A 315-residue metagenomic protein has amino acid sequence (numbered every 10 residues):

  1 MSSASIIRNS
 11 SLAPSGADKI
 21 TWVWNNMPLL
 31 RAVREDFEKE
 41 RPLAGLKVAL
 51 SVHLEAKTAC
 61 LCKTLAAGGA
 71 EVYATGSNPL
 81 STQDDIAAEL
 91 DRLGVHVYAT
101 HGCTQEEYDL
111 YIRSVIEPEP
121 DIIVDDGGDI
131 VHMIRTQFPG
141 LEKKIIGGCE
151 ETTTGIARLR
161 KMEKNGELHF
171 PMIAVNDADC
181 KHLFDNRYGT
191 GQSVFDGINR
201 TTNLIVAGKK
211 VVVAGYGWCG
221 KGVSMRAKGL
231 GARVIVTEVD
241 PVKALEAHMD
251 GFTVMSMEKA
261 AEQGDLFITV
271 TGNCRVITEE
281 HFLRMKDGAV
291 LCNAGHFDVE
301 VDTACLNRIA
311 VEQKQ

Functional and structural regions predicted by a protein language model:
S2-L43, A74-K209: Glycine/serine-rich phosphate-binding loop and adjoining beta1-alpha1 elements at the start of nucleotide-handling
L50-T58, N78-T82, G128-I130, W218-C219: Gly/Ser/Thr-rich loops at beta-strand to alpha-helix junctions that form or flank small-molecule/cofactor-binding
S51, D126, I268-T271, A294: Short, well-ordered coil/turn residues at beta-beta hairpins and beta-strand->alpha-helix junctions within
V52-A70, D185, G189-Q263, T269-C274: Glycine-rich phosphate/diphosphate-binding loop of Rossmann-like nucleotide-binding domains
G69-A70, V95, L141-K144, G231-A232 (+1 more regions): A short helix->loop->beta-strand "cap" motif at the edges of active sites that frequently abuts
G76, I122-D126, F138-T154, L283-Q315: ADP-ribose/adenylate-binding Rossmann-like module
I116-E117, V206, A260-G264, F282-K286: A short, aliphatic-rich alpha-helical micro-motif
